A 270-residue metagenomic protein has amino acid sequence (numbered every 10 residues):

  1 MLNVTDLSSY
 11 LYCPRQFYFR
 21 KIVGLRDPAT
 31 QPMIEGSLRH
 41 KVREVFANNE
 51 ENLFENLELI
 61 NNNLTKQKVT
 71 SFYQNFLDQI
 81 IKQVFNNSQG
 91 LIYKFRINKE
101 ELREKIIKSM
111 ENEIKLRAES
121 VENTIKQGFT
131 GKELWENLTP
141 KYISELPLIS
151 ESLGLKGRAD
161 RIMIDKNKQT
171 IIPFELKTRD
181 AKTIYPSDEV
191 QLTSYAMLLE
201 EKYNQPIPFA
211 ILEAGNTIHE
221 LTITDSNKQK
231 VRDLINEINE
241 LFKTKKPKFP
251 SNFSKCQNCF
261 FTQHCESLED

Functional and structural regions predicted by a protein language model:
M1-Y93, W135-N137: Charged, glycine-rich intrinsically disordered N-terminal tails and low-complexity linkers that flank
N3-Y10, L148-N167, T224-R232: An acidic intrinsically disordered interaction segment
T30-Q31, T183-V190: Short alpha-helix boundary/capping segments
L38, V190-L198: Short amphipathic alpha-helical face segments that pack within enzyme cores and frequently flank/anchor catalytic
N62-E175: Catalytic cores of nuclease domains that cleave nucleic-acid phosphodiester backbones
E151-G154, K182-P186, L198-D270: Metal-dependent nuclease catalytic regions and adjoining charged, substrate-binding loops involved in nucleic-acid end
E175-A181: Glycine- and acidic
